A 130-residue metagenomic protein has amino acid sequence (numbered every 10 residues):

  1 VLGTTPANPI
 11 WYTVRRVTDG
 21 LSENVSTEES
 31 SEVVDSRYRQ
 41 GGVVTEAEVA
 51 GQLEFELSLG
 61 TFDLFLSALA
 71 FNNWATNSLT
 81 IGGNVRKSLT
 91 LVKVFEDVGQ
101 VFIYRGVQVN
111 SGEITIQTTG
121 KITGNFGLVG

Functional and structural regions predicted by a protein language model:
V1-G130: Signature of extracytoplasmic/envelope-associated structural regions
